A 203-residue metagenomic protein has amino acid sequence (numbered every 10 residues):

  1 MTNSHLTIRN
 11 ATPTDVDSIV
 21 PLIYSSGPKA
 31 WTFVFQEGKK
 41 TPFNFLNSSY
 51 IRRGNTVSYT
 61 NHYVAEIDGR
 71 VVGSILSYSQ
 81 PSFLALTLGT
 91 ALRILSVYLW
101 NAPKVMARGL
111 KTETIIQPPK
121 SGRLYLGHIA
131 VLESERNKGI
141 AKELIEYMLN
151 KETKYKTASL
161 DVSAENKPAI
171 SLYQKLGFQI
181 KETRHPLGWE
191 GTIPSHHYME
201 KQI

Functional and structural regions predicted by a protein language model:
T7-P21, S79-Q80: A short beta-loop-alpha structural element at the N-terminal edge of CoA-dependent acyl/N-acetyltransferase catalytic
P28-Y50, L84, S96-W100: Conserved GNAT-fold acetyl-CoA-binding loop/helix
K39-H62, I67-D68, V72: Active-site rim helix/loop that mediates acceptor-substrate recognition in acyltransferases
V64, R70-S79, Y125, A130: Conserved beta-strand in the GNAT
P81-R123: Conserved acyl-donor/pantetheine-binding loop and adjacent beta-alpha core of acyl/acetyltransferases and related
L95, T157-I170, L176, T183-I203: C-terminal "cap" of GNAT-fold acetyltransferases
T114-P119, E143-T157: Conserved acyl-CoA
N137-N150, S171, K175: Conserved acetyl-CoA-binding loop-helix of GNAT-fold acetyltransferases
